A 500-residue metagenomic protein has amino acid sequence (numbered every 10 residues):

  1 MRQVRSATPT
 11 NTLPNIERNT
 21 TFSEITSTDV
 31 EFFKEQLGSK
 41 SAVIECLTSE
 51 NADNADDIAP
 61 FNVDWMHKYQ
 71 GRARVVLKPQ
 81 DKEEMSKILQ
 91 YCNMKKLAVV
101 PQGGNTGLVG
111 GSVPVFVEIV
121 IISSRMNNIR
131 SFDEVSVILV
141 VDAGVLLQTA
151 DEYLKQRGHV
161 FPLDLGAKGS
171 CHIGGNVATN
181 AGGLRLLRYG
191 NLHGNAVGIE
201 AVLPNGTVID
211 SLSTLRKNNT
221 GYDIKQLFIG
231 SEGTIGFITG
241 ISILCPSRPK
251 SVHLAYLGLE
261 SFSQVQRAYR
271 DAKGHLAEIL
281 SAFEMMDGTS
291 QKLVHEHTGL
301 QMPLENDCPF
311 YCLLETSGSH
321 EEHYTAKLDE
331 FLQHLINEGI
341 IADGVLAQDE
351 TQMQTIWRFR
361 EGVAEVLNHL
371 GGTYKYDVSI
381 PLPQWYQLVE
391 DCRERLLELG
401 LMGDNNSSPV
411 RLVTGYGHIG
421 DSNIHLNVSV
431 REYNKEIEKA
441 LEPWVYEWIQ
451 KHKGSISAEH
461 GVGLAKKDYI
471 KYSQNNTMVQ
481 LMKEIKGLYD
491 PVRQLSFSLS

Functional and structural regions predicted by a protein language model:
M1-S500: Noncatalytic alpha-helical scaffold of FAD-dependent oxidoreductases
